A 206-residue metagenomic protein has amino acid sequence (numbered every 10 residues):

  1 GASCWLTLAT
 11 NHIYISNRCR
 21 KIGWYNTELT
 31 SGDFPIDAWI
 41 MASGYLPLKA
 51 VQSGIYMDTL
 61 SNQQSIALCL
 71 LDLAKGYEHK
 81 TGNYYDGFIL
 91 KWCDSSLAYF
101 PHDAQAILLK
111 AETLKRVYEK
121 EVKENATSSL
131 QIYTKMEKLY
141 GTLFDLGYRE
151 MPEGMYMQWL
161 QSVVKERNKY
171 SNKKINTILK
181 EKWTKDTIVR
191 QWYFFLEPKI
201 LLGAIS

Functional and structural regions predicted by a protein language model:
A2-Q52: Hydrophobic/aromatic-rich core segments of domains that either
S43-V51, T81-L90, I132-Y133: Helix-turn-helix repeat elements of alpha-solenoid scaffolds
T59-K80, A104-E121, R149-N172, Y193 (+1 more regions): Amphipathic alpha-helical repeat scaffolds of TPR domains
N62, Y84-Y85, Y99: Short coil/turn linker motifs that delimit alpha-helical repeat modules in TPR/alpha-solenoid proteins
D86-D94, E124-F144, I175-L179: Alpha-helical repeat scaffolds
T177, W183-I188: Targeting/processing segments of secretory and organellar proteins
